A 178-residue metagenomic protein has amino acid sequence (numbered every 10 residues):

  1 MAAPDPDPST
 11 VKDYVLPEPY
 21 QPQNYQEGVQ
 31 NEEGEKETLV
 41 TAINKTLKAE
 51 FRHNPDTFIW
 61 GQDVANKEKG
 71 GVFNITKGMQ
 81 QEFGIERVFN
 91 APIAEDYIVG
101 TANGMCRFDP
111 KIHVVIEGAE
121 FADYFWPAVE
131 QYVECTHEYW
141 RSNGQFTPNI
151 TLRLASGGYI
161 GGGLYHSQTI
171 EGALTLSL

Functional and structural regions predicted by a protein language model:
M1-D7: Active-site or pore-adjacent capping/gating segments
P8-L178: Thiamine diphosphate
